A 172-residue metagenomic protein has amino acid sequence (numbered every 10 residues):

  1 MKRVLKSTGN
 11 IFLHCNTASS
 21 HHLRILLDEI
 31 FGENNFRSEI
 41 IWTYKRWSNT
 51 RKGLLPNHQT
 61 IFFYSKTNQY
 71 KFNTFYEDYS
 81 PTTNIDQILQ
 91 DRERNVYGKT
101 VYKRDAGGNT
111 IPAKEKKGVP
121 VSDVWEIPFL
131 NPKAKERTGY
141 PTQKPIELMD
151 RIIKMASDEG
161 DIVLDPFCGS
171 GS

Functional and structural regions predicted by a protein language model:
M1-S172: Core catalytic lobe of class I
